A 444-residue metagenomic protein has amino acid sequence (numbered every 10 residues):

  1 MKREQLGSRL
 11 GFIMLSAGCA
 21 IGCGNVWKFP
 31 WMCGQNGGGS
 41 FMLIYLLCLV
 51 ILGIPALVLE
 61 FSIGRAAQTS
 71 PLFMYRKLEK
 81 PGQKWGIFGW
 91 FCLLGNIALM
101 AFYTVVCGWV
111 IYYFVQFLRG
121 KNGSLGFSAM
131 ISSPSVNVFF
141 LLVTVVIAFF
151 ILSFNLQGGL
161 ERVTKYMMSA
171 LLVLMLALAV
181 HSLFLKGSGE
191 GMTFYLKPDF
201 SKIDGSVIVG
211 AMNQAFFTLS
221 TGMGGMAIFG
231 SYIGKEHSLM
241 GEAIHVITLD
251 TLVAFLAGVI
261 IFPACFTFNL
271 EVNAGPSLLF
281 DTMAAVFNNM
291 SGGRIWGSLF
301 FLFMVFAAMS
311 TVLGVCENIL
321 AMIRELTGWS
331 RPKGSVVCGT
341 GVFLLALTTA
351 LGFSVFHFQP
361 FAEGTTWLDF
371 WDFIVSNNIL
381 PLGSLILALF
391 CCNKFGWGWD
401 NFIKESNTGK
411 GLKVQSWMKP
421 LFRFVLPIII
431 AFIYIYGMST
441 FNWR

Functional and structural regions predicted by a protein language model:
M1-K28, A56-F61, R65-L78, G82-I87 (+2 more regions): Membrane-interface "cap" regions at the ends of multi-pass membrane proteins
K2-L6, L10, E161, K165-M309 (+1 more regions): Membrane-embedded translocation segments of transport machinery
R3, C107-S132, Y232-E236, G241 (+6 more regions): Helix-loop-helix connectors at the membrane interface of multi-pass transporters/channels
R3-E4, W31-N36, A66-F91, T104-G159 (+5 more regions): Inter-helical loop and helix-membrane interface segments of multi-pass membrane transporters/permeases
Q5, G11-I13, C19, P134-F139 (+5 more regions): Loop-to-transmembrane helix boundary motifs in multi-pass membrane proteins
L10-C48, A227-G230, M240-I244, T248-T251 (+1 more regions): Transmembrane helix-boundary motif of multi-pass solute transporters/channels
M309-G314, S335-F353, D369-I403: Hydrophobic alpha-helical segments of multi-pass membrane transport proteins
F361, T366-C391, G411-R444: A generic transmembrane alpha-helix motif of multi-pass inner-membrane proteins
